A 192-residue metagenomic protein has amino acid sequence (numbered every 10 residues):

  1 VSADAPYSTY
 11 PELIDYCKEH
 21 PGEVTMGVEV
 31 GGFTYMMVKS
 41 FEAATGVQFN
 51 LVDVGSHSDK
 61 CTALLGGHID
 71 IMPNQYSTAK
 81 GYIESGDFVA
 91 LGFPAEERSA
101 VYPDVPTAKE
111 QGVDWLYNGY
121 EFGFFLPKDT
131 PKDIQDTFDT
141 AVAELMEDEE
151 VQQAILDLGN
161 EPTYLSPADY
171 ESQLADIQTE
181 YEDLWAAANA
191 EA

Functional and structural regions predicted by a protein language model:
V1-D59, E110, E121-A154: Hinge/capping helix and adjacent helix->loop/strand transition within the periplasmic-binding protein
T9, G67-H68, D87, G112 (+2 more regions): Conserved functional loop/turn residues at catalytic and ligand-binding sites
T9-Y10, V105, P167: Structural motif detector for alpha-helix initiation sites
E23, V28-V105: Ligand-binding pocket segment of bilobal, Venus flytrap-like solute-binding proteins
A44-T45, K132-A192: An extracytoplasmic/periplasmic, membrane-proximal ligand-sensing/linker region
T78-E147, T179: C-terminal lobe and pocket-closing loops of periplasmic/extracytoplasmic Venus-flytrap solute-binding proteins
